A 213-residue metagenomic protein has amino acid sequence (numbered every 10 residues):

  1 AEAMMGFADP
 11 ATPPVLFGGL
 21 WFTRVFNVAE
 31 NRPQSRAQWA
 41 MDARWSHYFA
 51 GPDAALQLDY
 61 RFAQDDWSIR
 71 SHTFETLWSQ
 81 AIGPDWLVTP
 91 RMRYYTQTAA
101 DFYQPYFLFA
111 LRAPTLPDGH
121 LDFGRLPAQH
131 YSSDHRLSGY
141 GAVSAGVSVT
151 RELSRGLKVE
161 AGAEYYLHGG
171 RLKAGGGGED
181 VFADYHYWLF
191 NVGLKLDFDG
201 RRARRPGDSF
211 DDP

Functional and structural regions predicted by a protein language model:
A1, A54-L58, H72, V88-M92 (+3 more regions): Transmembrane beta-strands of outer-membrane beta-barrel proteins
A1-D9, A37-W39, H47-G51, Y60-D66 (+3 more regions): Transmembrane beta-strands of outer-membrane beta-barrel pores
V25-R32, Y60-Q64, H130-R136, G175-F182: Extracellular loop and loop/strand-boundary signature of outer-membrane beta-barrel proteins
S35-M41, R70-H72, G139-V143, D184-F190: Residues that define the transmembrane beta-barrel architecture of outer-membrane proteins
M41-H47, Y60, T76-Q80, A145-R151 (+2 more regions): Residues on the lipid-exposed face of transmembrane beta-strands in outer-membrane beta-barrel proteins
A50-P52, G83-D85, S154-G156, D199-R201: Outer-membrane beta-barrel channels and translocator barrels
T89-G146: Outer-membrane beta-barrel translocator/channel fold
D184-P213: Outer-membrane beta-barrel "beta-signal"
